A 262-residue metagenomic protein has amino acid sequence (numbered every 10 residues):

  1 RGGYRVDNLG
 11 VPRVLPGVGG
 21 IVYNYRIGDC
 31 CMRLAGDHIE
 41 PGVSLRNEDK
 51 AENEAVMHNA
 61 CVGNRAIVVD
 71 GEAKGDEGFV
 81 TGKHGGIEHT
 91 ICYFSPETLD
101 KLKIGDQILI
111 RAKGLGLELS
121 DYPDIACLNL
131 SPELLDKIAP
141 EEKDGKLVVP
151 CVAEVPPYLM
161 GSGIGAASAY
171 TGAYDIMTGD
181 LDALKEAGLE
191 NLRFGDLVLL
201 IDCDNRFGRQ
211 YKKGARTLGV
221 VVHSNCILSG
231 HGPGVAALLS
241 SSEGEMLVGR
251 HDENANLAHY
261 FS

Functional and structural regions predicted by a protein language model:
R1-S262: Conserved mixed alpha/beta catalytic, RNA-binding, or beta-rich assembly cores of soluble enzyme, regulatory
